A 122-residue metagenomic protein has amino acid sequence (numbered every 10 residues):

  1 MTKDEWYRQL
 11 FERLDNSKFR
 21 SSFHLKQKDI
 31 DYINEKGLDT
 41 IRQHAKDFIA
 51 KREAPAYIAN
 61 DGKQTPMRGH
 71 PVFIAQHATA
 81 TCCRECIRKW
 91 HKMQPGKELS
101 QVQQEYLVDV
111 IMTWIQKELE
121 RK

Functional and structural regions predicted by a protein language model:
T2-I49: Core of compact, soluble alpha-helical bundle domains
Q43-K51, E85-K89, T113: Short, hydrophobic/amphipathic alpha-helical patches that form generic packing surfaces within helical domains
D47-P55, Q116-R121: Mature exported/compartmentalized surface modules and terminal targeting/interaction regions
Y57, V72-I74, M93, K97: Terminal, compositionally biased segments used for targeting/anchoring and flexible tails
A59-T79: Immediate flanking context of iron-sulfur cluster ligation sites
E85-Y106, I111: Iron-sulfur (Fe-S) cluster-binding segments and ferredoxin-like electron-carrier domains, especially [2Fe-2S]
Y106-K122: Short Fe-S-cluster ligation motifs
